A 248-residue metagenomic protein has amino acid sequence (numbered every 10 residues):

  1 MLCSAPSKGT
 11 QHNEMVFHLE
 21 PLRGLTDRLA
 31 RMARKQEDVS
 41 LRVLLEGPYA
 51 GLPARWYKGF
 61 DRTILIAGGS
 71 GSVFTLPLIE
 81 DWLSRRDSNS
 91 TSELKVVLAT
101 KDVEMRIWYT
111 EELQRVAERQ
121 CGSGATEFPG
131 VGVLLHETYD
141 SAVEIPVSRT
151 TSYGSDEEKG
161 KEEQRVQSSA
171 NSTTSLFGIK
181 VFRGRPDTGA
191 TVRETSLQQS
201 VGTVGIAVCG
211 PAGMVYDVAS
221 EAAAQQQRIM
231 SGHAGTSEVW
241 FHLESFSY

Functional and structural regions predicted by a protein language model:
M1-P6: Short beta-strand-centered aromatic/proline hotspots
T10-H12, F17, L22-L44, P48-L52 (+2 more regions): Reductase modules of NAD(P)H-dependent flavoproteins
W56, T63, L78-D81: P-loop NTPase motor catalytic core
K58-F60, R85-S88, I229: Helix-loop boundary elements of multi-pass alpha-helical membrane proteins
D61-G68: Beta1/beta-strand and adjacent pyrophosphate-binding region of the FAD-binding site in flavoprotein oxidoreductases
R62, E93, T203-G205: Residue-level preference for the first positions of well-ordered beta-strands
G68-V97: Classical protein tyrosine phosphatase
